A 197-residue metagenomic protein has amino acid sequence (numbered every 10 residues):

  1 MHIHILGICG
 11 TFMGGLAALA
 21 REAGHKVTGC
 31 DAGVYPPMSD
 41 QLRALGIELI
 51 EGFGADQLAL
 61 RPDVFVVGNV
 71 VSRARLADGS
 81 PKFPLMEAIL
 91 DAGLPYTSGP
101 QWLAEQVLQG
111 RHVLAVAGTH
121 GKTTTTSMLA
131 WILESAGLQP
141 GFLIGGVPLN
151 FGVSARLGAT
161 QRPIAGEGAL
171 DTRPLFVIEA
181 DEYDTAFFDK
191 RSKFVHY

Functional and structural regions predicted by a protein language model:
M1-W102: N-terminal leader/targeting and accessory segments in enzymes
L19-E22, R43, Q57, A77-Y197: Phosphate-binding loop of NTP-binding sites
